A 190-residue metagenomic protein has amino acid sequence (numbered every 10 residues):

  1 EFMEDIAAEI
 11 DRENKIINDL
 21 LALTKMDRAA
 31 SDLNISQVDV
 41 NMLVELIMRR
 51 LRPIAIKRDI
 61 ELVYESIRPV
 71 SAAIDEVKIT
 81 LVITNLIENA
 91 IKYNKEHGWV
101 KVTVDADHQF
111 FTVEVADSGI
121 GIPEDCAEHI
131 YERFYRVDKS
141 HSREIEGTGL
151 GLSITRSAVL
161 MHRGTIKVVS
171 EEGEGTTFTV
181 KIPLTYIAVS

Functional and structural regions predicted by a protein language model:
A8-E13: Short alpha-helical segment of the dimerization/phosphotransfer core of two-component systems
N34-Q37, I56-K57, E61-S71: Conserved catalytic submotifs in the C-terminal HATPase_c
A90-I91: Short helix-loop "hinge" at the ATP-lid/N-box region of the Bergerat-fold HATPase_c
H97-Q109: Short beta-strand/loop element within the Bergerat-fold HATPase_c
D117: Acidic ATP/Mg2+-coordinating residue in the GHKL
I122-R136: Short conserved segment of the HATPase_c
R163-G164: Conserved glycine-rich
